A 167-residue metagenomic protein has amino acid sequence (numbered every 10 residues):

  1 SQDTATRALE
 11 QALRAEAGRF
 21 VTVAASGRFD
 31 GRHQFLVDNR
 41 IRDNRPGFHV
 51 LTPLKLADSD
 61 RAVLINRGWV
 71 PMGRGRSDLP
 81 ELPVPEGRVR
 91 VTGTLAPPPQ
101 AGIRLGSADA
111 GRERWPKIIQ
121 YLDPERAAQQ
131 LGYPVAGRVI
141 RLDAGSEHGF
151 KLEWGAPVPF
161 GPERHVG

Functional and structural regions predicted by a protein language model:
S1-G167: Surface-exposed, charge/polar-rich loops and edge strands
